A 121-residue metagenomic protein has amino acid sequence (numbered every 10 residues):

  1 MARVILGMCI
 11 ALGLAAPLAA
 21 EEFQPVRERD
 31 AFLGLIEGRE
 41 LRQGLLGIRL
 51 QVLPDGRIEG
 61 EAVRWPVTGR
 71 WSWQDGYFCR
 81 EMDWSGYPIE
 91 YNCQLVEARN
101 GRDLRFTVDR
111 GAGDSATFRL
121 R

Functional and structural regions predicted by a protein language model:
I5-A15: Bacterial N-terminal signal peptides
A15-R121: Lipid interaction determinants
